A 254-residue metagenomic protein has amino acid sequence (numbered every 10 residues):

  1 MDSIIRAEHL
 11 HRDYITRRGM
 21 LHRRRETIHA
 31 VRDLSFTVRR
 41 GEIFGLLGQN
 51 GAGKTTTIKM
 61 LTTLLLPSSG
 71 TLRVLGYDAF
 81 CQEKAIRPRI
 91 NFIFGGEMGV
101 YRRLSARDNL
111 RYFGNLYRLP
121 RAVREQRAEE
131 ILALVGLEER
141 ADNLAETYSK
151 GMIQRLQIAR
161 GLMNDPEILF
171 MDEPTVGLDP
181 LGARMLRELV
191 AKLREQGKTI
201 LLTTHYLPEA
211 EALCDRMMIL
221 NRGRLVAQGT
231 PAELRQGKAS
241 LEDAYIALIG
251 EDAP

Functional and structural regions predicted by a protein language model:
N91, R111, N115, A122-R140: Conserved ABC ATPase "signature" region
D165: Conserved catalytic motifs of ABC-family nucleotide-binding domains
L169-E173: Catalytic Walker B motif of ABC-type/P-loop ATPase nucleotide-binding domains
A183-Q196: Helical segment within the ABC ATPase nucleotide-binding domain
Q228-G229: ABC ATPase "signature
